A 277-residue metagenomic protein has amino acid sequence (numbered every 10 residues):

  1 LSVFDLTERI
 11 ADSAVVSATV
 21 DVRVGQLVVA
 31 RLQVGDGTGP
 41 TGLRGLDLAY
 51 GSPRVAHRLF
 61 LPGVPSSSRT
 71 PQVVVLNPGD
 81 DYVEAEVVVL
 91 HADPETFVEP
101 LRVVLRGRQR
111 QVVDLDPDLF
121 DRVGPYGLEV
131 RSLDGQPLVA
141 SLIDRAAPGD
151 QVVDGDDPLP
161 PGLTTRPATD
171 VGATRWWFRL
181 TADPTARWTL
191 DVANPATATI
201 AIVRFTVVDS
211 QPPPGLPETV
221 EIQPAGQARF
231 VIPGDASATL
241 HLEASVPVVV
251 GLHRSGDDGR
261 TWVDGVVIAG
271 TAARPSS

Functional and structural regions predicted by a protein language model:
L1-S17, P94-G127, S210-T239: Intrinsically disordered, low-complexity Pro/Gly/Ser/Thr-rich segments with frequent PxxP/GP/PP motifs and embedded
E8-A11, T19-D21, G25, V87-A92: Long alpha-helical, hydrophobic tracts
D12-A14, Y82, D121-G124, P184-A186 (+3 more regions): Short tyrosine-centred short linear motifs in exposed loops/low-complexity segments
A14-V24, A30, V123-D134, S237-V246 (+1 more regions): Short, aromatic- and glycine-rich surface loops/edge beta-strands on solvent-exposed regions
Q26-G79, Q136-T197, V248-S277: Conserved functional hotspot residues at active sites or interaction interfaces
Q72-T96, R131-S132, A186-P213, A244: Short acidic, flexible loop segments centered on an aromatic residue
V88-V123, G127-R131, Q136-P158, G162-L163: Acidic, serine/threonine- and glycine-rich low-complexity intrinsically disordered segments that serve as flexible
D134, T199, V207-G215, V220-A228 (+2 more regions): C-terminal beta-sandwich/jelly-roll accessory domains of carbohydrate-active enzymes
